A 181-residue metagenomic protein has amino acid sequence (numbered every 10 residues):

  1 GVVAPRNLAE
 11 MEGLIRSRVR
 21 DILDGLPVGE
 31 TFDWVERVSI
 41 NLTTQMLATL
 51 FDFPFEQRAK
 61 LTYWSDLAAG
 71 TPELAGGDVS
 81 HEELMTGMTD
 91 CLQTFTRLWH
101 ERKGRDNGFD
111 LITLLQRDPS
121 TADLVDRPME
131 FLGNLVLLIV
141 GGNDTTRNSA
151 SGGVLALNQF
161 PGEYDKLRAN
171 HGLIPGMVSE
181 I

Functional and structural regions predicted by a protein language model:
G1-E180: Cytochrome P450
